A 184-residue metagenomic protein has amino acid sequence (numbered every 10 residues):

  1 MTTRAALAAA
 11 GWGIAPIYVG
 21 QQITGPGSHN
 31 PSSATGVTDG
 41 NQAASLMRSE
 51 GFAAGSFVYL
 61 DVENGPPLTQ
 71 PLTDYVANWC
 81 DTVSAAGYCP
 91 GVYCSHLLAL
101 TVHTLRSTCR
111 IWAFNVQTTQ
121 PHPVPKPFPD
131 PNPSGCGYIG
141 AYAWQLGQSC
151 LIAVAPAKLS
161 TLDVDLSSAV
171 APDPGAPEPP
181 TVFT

Functional and structural regions predicted by a protein language model:
M1-N78, S84-A86: Substrate-binding cleft of extracellular glycoside hydrolase catalytic domains
T2-R4, M47, A99-V102, P123-S134: Intrinsically disordered, low-complexity boundary segments flanking structured domains
A8-A10, G51-A54, A85, T104-S107 (+1 more regions): Extracellular/periplasmic catalytic domains that process cell-envelope and extracellular macromolecules
G13-Y18, S56-V62, C89-C94, R110-F114 (+1 more regions): Structural recognition of the beta-strand scaffold that forms the well-ordered cores of secreted hydrolase catalytic
V19, I23-G25, N30, D39-Q42 (+4 more regions): N-terminal pro-sequences and low-complexity stem/linker regions of secreted or lumenal proteins
I23-H29, P66-T73, A99-L105, P121-V124 (+1 more regions): Extracytoplasmic/secreted cell-surface and envelope-processing proteins
V83-T101: Aromatic-lined carbohydrate-recognition surfaces of secreted/lumenal glycan-active proteins
R106-T184: Functionally critical loop-and-helix segments that line ligand-binding/catalytic clefts of soluble enzyme domains
